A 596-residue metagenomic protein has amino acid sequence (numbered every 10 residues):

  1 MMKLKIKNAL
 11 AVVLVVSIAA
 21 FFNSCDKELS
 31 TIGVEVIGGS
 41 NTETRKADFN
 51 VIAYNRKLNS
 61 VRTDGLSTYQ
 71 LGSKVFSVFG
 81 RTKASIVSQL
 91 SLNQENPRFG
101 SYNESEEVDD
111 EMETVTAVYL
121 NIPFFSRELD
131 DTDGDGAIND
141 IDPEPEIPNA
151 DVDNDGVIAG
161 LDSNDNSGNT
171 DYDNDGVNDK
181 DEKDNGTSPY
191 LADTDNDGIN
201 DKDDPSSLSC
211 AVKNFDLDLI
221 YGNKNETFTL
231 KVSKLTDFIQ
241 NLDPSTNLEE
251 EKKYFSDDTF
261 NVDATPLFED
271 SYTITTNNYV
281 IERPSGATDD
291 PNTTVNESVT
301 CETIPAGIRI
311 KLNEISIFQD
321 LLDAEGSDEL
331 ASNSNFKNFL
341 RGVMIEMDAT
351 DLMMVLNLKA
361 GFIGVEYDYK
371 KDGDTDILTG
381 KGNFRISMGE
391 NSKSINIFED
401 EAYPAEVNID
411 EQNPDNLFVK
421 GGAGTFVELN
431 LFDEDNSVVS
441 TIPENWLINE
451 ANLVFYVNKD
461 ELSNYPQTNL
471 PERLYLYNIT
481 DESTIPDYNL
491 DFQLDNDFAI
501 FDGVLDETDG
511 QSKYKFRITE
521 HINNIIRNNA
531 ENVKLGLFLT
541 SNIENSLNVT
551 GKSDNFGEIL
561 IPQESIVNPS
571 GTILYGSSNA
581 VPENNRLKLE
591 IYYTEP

Functional and structural regions predicted by a protein language model:
M2-G136, D203-P596: Secreted, disulfide-rich extracellular signaling modules
D130-A211: Extracellular calcium-associated, cysteine-rich motifs in secreted modular proteins
